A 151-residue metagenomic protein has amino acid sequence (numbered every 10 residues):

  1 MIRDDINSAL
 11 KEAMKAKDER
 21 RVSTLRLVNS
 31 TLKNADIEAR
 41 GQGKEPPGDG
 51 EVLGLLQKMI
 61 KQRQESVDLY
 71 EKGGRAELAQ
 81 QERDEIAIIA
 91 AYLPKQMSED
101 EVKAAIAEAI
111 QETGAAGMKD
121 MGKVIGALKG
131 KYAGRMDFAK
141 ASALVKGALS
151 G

Functional and structural regions predicted by a protein language model:
I2-G151: Charged, compositionally biased, marginally structured helical/coil segments
